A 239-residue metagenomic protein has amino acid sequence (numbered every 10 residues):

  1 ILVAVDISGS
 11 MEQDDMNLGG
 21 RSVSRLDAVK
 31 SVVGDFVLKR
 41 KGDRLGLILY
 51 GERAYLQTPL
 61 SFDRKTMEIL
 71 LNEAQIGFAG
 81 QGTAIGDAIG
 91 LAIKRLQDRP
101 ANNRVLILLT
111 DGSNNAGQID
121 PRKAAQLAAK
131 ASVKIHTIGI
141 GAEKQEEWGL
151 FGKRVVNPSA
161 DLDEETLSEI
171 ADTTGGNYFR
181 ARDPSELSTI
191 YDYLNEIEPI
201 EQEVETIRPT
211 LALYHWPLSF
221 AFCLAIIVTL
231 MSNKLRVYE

Functional and structural regions predicted by a protein language model:
I1-V3: Alpha-helical transmembrane signal-anchor/signal-peptide segments
I7-M16, S113-A116: Short acidic, Gly/Ser-rich segments with clustered Asp/Glu that frequently serve as metal-coordination loops in enzyme
M11-R44, S61-T66: …and closely analogous acidic/polar surface helices at protein-protein or active-site interfaces in A-domain-like
D15, K41-A74, I93-R99, E146-E164 (+1 more regions): Short beta-strand-loop
L26, K30-G34, R64, E68-N72 (+5 more regions): Extracytoplasmic/secreted envelope proteins and their assembly/folding machinery, especially bacterial periplasmic
T83, K94, V105, G112-T173 (+1 more regions): VWA/integrin I-like adhesion module and closely mimicked acidic/polar interface patches used
A181-L213: Juxtamembrane amphipathic/hinge helix adjacent to a transmembrane helix
I200-E239: C-terminal signal-anchor/stop-transfer transmembrane helix together with its immediate cytosolic, Lys/Arg-enriched
